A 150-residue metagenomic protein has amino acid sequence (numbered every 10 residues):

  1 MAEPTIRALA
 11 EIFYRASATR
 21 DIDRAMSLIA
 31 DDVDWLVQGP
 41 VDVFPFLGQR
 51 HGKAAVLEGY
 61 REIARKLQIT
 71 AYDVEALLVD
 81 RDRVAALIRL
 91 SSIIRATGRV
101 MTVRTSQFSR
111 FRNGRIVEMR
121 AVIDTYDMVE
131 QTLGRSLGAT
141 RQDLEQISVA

Functional and structural regions predicted by a protein language model:
M1-T5, A64-A150: A beta-strand edge to alpha-helix "cap/lid" segment located at domain peripheries
A2-D21, L28: Short, aromatic-enriched amphipathic alpha-helices that serve as compact interaction elements
P4, R24, A30-R81: A solvent-exposed, acidic/Ser-Thr-rich amphipathic alpha-helical stretch
F13, A25-M26, V33, G52 (+4 more regions): Hydrophobic pocket/interface hotspot
S17, D23-R24, D32, I93 (+1 more regions): Hydrophobic alpha-helical elements and their junctions with loops/disorder across both membrane and soluble proteins
